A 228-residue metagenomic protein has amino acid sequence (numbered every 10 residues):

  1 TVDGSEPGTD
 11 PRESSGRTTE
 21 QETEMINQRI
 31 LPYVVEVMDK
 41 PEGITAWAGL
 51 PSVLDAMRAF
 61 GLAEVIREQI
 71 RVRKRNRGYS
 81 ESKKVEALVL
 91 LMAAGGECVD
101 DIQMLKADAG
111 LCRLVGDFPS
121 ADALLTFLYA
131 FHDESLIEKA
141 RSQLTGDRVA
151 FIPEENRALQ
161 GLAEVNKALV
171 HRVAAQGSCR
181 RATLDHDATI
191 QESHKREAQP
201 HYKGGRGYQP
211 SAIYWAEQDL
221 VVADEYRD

Functional and structural regions predicted by a protein language model:
T1-D228: Dynamic "connector" segments at or just before major functional cores
